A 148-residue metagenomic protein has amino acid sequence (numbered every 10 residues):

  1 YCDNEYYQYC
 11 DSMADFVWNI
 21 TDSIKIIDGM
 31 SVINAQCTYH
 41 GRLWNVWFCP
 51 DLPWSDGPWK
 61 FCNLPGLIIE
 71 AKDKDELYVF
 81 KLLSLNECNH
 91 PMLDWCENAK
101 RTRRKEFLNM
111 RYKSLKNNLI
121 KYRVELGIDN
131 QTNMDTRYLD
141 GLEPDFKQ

Functional and structural regions predicted by a protein language model:
Y1-Q148: Extended soluble regions of mature proteins
